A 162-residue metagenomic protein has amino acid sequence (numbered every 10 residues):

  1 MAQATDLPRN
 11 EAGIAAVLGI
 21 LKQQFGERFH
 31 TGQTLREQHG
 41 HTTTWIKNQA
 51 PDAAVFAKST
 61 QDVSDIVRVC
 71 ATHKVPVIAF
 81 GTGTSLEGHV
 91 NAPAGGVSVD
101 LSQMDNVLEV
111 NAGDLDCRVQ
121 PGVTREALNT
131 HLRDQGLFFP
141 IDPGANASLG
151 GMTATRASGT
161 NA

Functional and structural regions predicted by a protein language model:
M1-R68, T84-L115: N-terminal flexible segment immediately upstream of the FAD-binding catalytic core in FAD-dependent oxidoreductases
T60-A162: FAD-binding glycine-rich core of flavoenzymes that anchor FAD
